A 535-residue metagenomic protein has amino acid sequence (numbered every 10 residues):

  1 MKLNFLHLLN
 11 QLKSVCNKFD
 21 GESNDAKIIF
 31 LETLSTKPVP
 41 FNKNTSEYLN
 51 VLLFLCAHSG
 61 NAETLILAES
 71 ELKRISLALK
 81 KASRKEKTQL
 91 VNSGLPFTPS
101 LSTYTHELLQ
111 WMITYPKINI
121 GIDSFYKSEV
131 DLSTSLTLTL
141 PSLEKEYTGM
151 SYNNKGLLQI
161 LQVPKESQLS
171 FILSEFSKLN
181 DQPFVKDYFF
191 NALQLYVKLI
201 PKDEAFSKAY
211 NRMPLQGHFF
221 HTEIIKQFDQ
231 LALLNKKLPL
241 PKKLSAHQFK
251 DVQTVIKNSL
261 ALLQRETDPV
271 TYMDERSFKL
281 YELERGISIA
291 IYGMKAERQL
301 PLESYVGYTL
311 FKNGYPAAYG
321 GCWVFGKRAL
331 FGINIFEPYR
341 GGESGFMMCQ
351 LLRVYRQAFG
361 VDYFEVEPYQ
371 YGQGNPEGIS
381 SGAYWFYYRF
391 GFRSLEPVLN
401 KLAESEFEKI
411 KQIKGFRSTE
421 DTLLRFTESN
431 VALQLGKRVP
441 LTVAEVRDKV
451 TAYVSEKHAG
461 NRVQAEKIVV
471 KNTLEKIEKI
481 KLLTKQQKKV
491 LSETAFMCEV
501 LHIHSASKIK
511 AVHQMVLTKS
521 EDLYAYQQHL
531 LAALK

Functional and structural regions predicted by a protein language model:
M1-L143, Q412-K535: Long, compositionally biased intrinsically disordered regions
Y48, Y104, Y115, Y126 (+17 more regions): Sequence-level detector for tyrosine residue identity
L90-Q159, L300-K327, G332-Y339: Contiguous N-terminal and early-domain "leader" segments and peripheral loops that mark the onset or edge of a domain
W111-V255: Long, charge-dense tracts
T137, E146, K155-L158, Q168-L179 (+1 more regions): Acyl-donor binding region in acyl/amide transferases
P241-R340, C349, R353-F359, S492-I503 (+1 more regions): A conserved beta-strand-loop-helix scaffold within acyl/acetyltransferase catalytic domains
R393, K401-T422: Long, charge-rich alpha-helical interaction segments
